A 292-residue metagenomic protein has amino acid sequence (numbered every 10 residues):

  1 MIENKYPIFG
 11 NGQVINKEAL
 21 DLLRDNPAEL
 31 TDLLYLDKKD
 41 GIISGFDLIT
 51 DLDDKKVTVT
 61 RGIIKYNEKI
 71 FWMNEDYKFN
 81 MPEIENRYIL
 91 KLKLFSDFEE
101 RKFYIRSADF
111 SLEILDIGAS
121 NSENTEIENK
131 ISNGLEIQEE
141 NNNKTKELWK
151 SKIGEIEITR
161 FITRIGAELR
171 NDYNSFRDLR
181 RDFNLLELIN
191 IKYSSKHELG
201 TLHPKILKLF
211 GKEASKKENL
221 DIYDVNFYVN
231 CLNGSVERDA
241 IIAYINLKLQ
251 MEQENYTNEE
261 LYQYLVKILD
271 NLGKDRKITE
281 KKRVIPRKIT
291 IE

Functional and structural regions predicted by a protein language model:
M1-R61, I70: N-terminal "first-domain core" detector
K5-F9, I64-E292: Beta-strand-rich solenoidal segments
